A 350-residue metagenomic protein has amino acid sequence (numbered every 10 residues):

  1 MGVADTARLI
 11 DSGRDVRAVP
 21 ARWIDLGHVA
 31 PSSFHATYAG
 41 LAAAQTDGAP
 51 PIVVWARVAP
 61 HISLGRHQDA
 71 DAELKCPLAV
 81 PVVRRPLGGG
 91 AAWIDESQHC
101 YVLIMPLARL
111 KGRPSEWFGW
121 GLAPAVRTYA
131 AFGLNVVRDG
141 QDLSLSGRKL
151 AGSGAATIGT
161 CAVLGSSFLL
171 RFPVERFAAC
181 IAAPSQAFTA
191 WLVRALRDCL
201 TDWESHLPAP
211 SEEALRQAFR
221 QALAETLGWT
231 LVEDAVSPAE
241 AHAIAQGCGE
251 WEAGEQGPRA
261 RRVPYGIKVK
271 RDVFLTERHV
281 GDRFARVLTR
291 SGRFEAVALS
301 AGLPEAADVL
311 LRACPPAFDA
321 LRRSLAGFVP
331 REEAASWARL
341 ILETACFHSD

Functional and structural regions predicted by a protein language model:
G2-K75, R85, A155, P184-S185 (+4 more regions): Active-site loop/lid in soluble adenylation, ligation, and acyl-transfer enzymes
C76-L107: A glycine-rich, hydrophobic loop/mini-helix early in the fold
E96-S144: Contiguous, small/hydrophobic- and glycine-enriched helical/loop subdomains that border and often "cap" functional
V102-F118, T201-P210, S324-F328: Short histidine-centered catalytic/ligand-binding loop motif
W120-T128, R148-G152, Q186-F188: Active-site glycine-rich loop that binds ribose-phosphate moieties when present
R138-A183: A contiguous pocket-lining binding segment that forms or flanks enzyme active sites
A298-E333: Glycine-rich, small/acidic residue-mixed loop/short-helix segments
